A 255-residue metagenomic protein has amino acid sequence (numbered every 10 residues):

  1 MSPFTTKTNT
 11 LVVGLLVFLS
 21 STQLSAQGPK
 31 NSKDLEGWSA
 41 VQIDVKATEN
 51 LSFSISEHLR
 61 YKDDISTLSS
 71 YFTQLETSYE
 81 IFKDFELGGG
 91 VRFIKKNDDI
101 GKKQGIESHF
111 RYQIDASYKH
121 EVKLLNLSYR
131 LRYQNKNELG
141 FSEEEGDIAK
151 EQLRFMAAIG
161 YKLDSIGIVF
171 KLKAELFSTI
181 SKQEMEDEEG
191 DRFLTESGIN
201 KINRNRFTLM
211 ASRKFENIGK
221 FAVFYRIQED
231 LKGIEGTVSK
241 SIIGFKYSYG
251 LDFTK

Functional and structural regions predicted by a protein language model:
M1-N31, L251-K255: Bacterial Sec-dependent N-terminal signal peptides
Q27-G90, N97: Start-of-domain marker
G28-P29, L59-D63, D99-K103, G140-G146 (+2 more regions): Extracellular loop and loop/strand-boundary signature of outer-membrane beta-barrel proteins
K33-G37, S69-Y71, S108-Y112, D147-L153 (+2 more regions): Residues that define the transmembrane beta-barrel architecture of outer-membrane proteins
V41-V45, L75-Y79, I114-Y118, Y133 (+3 more regions): Residues on the lipid-exposed face of transmembrane beta-strands in outer-membrane beta-barrel proteins
E49-I55, D84-G89, K123-L127, S165-V169 (+2 more regions): Repeated loop/turn-to-beta-strand initiation elements of outer-membrane beta-barrel proteins
E57-D63, V91-N97, H120-V122, Y133-N137 (+3 more regions): Transmembrane beta-strands of outer-membrane beta-barrel pores
R132-A222, R226-D230, L251: Outer-membrane beta-barrel transmembrane domain signature
